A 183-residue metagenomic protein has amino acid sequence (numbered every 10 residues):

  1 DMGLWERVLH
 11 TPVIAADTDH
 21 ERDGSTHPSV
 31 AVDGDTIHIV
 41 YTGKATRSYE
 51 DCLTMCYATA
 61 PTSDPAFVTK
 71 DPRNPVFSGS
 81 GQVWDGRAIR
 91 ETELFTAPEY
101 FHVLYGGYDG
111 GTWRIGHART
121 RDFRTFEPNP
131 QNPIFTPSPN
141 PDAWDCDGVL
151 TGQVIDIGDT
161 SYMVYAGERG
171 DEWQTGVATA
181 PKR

Functional and structural regions predicted by a protein language model:
D1-R183: Carbohydrate-active catalytic/glycan-binding domains of CAZyme proteins, especially the secreted or lumenal ectodomains
